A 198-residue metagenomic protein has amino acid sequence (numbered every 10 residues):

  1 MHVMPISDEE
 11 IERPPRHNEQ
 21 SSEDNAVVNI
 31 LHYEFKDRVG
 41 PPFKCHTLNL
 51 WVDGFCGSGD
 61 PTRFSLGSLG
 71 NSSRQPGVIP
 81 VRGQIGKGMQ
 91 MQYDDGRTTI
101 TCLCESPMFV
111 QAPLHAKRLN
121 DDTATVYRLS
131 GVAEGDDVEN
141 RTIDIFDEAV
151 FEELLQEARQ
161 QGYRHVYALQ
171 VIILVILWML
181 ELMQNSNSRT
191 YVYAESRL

Functional and structural regions predicted by a protein language model:
M1-R82, D121-L198: Long, low-complexity, serine/threonine/proline-rich intrinsically disordered regulatory regions in eukaryotic signaling
V27, T47-N49, P61-R63, G86-Q90 (+3 more regions): Beta-strand-rich binding-surface signature of beta-sandwich/beta-barrel folds used to engage anionic ligands
M108-L114, R118-A124: Classical protein tyrosine phosphatase
